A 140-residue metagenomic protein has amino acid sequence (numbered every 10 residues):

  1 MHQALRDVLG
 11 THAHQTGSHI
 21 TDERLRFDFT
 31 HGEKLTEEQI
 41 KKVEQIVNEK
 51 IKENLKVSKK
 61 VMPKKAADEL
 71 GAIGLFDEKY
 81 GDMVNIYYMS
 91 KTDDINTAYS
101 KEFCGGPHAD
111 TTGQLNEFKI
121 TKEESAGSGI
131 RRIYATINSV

Functional and structural regions predicted by a protein language model:
M1-V140: Active-/binding-site microenvironments in catalytic and ligand-binding cores
